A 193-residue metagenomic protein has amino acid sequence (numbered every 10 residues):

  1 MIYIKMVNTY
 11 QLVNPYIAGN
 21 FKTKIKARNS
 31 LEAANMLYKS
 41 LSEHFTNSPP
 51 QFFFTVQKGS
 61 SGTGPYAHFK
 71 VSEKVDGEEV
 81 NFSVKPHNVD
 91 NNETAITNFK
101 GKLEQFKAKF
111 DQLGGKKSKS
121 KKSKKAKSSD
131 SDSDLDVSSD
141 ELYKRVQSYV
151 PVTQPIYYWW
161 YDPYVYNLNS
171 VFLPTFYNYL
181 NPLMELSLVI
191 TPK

Functional and structural regions predicted by a protein language model:
M1-K5, A18-G19, H44, E78-V80 (+1 more regions): Compositionally biased low-complexity segments enriched in polar/charged residues
N8, F21, P50-F52: Core residues of folded domains in eukaryotic genome-function proteins
N8-Y16: A short beta-strand micro-motif
Y16-S30: Short, contiguous acidic and Ser/Thr-rich linear segments
T23-K24, S42-T46: Beta-strand elements of modular eukaryotic interaction domains
N29-H44: A short, charged, amphipathic alpha-helix used as a generic interaction element across diverse proteins
F45-D76: Short, structured protein-protein interaction patches enriched in aromatics and acidic/basic residues, typified by
